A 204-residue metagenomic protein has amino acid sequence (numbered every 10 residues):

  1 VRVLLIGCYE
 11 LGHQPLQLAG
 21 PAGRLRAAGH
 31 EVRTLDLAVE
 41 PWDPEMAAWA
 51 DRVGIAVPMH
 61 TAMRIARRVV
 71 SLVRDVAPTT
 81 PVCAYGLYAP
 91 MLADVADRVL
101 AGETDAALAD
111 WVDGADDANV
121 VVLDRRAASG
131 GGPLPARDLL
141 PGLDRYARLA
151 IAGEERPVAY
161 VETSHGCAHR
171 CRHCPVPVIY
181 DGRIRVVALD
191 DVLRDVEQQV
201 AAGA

Functional and structural regions predicted by a protein language model:
V1-A202: Acidic, low-complexity intrinsically disordered segments
